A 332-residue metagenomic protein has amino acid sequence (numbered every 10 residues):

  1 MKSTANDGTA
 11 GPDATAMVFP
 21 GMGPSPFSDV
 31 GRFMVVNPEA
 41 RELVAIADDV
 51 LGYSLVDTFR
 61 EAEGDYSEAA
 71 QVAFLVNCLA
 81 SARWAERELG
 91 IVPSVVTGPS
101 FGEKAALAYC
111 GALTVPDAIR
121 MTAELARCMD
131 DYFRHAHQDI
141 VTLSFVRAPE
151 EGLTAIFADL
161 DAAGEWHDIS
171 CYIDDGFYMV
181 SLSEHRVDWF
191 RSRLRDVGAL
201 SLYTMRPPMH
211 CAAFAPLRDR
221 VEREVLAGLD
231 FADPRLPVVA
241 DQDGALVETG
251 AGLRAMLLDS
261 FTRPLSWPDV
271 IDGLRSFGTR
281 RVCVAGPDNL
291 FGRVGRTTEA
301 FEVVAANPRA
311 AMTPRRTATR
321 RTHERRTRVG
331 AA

Functional and structural regions predicted by a protein language model:
K2-T97, V180: Helix-rich "cap/lid" substructures immediately adjacent to catalytic or cofactor-binding pockets
G21, A47, C78, G102 (+6 more regions): Conserved small-residue
F27, V247-T249, L290-G295: Short active-site-adjacent structural elements
D29-R32, Y109-C110, S192, V294-T297: Short amphipathic alpha-helical segments
F74-L89, P93-V96, D259-A332: Flexible, low-complexity segments
G98-A108, L113: Glycine-rich nucleophile elbow surrounding the catalytic serine of serine-hydrolase chemistry
G111-A251: Alpha/beta catalytic cores of group-transfer enzymes, especially the acyltransferase/condensing modules of polyketide
G252-D259: Short, basic, glycine/proline-bearing loop/turn elements
